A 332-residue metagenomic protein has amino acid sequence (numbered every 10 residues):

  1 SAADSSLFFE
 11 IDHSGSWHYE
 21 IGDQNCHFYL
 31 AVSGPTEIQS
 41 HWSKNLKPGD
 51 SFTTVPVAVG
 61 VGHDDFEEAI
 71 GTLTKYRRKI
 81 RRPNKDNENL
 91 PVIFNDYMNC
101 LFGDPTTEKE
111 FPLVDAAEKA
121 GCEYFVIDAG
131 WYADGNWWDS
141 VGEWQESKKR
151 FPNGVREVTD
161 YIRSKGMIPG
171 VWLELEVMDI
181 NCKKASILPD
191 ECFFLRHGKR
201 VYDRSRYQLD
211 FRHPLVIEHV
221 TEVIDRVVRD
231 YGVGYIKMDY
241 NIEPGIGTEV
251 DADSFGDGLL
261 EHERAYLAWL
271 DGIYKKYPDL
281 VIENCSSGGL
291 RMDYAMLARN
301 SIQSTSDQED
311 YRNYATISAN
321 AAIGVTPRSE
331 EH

Functional and structural regions predicted by a protein language model:
S1-R82: N-terminal accessory beta-strand-rich subdomains and adjacent acidic, glycine-rich linkers that precede catalytic cores
H13, M98, W131, I242 (+1 more regions): Short, flexible loop/turn elements at secondary-structure junctions
P35-I38, T106, F151, H262: Charged, low-complexity surface patches
W42, D50, L90, P169 (+3 more regions): Structural beta-strand/beta-sheet cores of well-ordered domains, especially the beta-sheet scaffolds that support
S43-S51, N84, D160, V227 (+1 more regions): A general structural signal for short secondary-structure junctions and capping/turn motifs
V59, Y132, E176-M178, E243 (+1 more regions): Residue-level marker for beta-strand->alpha-helix junctions and adjacent short loops that shape enzyme
N87-E222, Y235: Aromatic-lined carbohydrate-binding/catalytic grooves of carbohydrate-active enzymes
S147-G154, V158, S164, S186-E330: Active-site neighborhood of glycoside hydrolase catalytic domains
